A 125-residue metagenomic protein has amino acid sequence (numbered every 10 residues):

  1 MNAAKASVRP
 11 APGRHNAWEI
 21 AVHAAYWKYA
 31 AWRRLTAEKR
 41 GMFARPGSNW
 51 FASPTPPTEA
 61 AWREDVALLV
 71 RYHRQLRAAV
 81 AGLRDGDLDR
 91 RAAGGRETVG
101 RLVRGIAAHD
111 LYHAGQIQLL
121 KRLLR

Functional and structural regions predicted by a protein language model:
M1-N2, R84: Residues that cap or delimit alpha-helices
A3-A52, R91-R125: Short, contiguous alpha-helical
A52-R90, R101-I106: Acidic/histidine-rich alpha-helical segments that form the ligand environment of transition-metal centers
